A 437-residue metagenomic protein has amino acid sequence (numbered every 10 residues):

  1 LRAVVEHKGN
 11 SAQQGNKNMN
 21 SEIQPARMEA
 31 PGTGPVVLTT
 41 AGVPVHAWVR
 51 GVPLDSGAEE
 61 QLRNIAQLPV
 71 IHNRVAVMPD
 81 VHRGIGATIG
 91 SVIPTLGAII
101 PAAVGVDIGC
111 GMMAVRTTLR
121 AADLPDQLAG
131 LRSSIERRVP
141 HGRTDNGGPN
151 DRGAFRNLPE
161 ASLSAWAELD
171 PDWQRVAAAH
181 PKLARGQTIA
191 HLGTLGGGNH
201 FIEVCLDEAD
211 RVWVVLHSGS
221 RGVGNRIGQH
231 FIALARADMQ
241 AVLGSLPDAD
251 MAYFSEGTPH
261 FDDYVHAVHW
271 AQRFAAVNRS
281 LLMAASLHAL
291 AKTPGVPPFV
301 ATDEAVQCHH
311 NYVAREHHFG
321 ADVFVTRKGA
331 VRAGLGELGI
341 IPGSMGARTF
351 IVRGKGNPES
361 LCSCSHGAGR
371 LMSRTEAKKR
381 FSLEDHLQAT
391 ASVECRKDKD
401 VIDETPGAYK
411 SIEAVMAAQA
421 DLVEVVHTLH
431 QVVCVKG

Functional and structural regions predicted by a protein language model:
L1-N18: N-terminal amphipathic/basic-hydrophobic helices that include classical n-h-c signal peptides and signal-anchor
N16-N18, T117, I227: Alpha-helical transmembrane segments and their juxtamembrane interfaces
N20-Q61, I71-V75, R83-I89, I93 (+3 more regions): Domain-length cofactor-binding catalytic modules of enzymes
G97-G105, C110-T118: N-terminal cap/recognition module
G111-G148: Compact, glycine/acidic-enriched structural inserts
R152: Phosphate-ester processing/binding pockets and catalytic centers
